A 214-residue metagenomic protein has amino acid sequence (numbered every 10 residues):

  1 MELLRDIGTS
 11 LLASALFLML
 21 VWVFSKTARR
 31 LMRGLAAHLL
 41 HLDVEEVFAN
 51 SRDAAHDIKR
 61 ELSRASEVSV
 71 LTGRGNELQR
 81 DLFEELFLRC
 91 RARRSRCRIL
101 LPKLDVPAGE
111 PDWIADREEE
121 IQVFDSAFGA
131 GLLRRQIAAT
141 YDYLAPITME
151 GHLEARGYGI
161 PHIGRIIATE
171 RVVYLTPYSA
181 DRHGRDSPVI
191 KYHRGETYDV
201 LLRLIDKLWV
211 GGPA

Functional and structural regions predicted by a protein language model:
M1-R30: Hydrophobic, helix-forming membrane-interacting segments
A28-R117, K207-V210: PLD-like (HKD) phosphodiesterase/transphosphatidyltransferase domain
V44-N50, G131, A155-G159, H193-R194: Short acidic-hydrophobic, aromatic-tinged amphipathic segments that line or gate anion-handling sites
F48, N76, R134-I137, G195: Generic detection of long, well-ordered alpha-helical segments
A55, R134-Y141, Y198-L202: A structural signal for well-ordered alpha-helical scaffolds and beta->alpha junctions
W113-I163: HKD-type phospholipase D/PLD-like phosphodiesterase module
L153-I190: HKD (HxKxxxxD) catalytic microenvironment of the phospholipase D
I190-A214: A recognition module on extended beta-rich or small alphabeta surfaces enriched in W/G with H and D/E
